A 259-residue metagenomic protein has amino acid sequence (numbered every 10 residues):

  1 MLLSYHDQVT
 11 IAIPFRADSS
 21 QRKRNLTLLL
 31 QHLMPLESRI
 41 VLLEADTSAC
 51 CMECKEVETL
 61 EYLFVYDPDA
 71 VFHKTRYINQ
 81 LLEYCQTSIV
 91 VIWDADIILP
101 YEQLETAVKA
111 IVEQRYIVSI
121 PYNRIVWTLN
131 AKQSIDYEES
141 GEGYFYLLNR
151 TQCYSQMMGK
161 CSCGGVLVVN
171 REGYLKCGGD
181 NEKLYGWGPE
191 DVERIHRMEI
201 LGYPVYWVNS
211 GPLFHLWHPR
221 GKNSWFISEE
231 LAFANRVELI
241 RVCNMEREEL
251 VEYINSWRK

Functional and structural regions predicted by a protein language model:
M1-L30: N-proximal low-complexity "stem/linker" segments adjacent to membrane-targeting elements
S4, Q21-N25, C161-S162, K183-K259: C-terminal catalytic/acceptor-binding lobe
D7-T10, Q31-L42, T59-E61: Short loop->beta transition adjacent to catalytic acidic/histidine clusters or analogous donor-positioning motifs
A45: Acidic ATP/Mg2+-coordinating residue in the GHKL
C50-Y84: Active-site-proximal specificity loops/subdomain of glycosyltransferases
C85-S88, G179: Active-site acidic short loop of glycosyltransferases
S88-I98: Short beta-strand-to-loop acidic/aromatic patch adjacent to the donor-nucleotide binding site
P100-E182: Conserved catalytic core of nucleotide-sugar-dependent glycosyltransferases
